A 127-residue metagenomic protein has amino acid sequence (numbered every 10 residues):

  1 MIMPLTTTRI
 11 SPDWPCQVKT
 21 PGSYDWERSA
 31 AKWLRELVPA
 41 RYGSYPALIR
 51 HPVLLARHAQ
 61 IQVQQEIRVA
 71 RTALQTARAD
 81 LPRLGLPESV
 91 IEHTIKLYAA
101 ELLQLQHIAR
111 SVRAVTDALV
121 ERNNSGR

Functional and structural regions predicted by a protein language model:
I2-L5, P21-R127: Eukaryotic low-complexity, intrinsically disordered regulatory segments enriched in serine, proline and acidic residues
W14-P15, R41: Extracellular/periplasmic low-complexity linear segments
